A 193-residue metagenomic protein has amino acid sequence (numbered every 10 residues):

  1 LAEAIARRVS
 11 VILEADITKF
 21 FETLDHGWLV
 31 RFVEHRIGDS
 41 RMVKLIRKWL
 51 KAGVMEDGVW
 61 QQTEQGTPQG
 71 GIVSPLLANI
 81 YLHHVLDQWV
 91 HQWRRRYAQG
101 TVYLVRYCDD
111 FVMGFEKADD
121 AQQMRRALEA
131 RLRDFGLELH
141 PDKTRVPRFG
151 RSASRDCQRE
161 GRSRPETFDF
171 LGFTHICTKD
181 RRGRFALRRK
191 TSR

Functional and structural regions predicted by a protein language model:
L1-R193: Non-catalytic terminal/accessory segments
